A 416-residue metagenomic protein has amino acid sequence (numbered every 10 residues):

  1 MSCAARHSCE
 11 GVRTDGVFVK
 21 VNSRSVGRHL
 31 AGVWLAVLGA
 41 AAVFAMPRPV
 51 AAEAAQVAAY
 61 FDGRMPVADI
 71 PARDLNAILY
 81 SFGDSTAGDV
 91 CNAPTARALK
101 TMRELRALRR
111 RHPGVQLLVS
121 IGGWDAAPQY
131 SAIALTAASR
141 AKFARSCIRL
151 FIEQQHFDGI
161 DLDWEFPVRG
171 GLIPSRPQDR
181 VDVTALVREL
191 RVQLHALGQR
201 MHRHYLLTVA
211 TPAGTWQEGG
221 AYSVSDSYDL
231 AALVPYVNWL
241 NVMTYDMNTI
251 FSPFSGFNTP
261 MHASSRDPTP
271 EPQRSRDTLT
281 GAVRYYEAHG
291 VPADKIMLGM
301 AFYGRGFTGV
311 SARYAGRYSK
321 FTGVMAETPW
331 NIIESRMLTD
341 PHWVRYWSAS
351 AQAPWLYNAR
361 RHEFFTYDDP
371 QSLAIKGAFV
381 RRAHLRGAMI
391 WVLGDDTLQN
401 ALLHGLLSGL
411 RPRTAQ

Functional and structural regions predicted by a protein language model:
M1-R28: N-terminal secretory signal peptides that target proteins for export/translocation
A31-A45: Bacterial N-terminal signal peptides
E53-I152, R169, Q178-T184, E189 (+5 more regions): Glycan-recognition patch characteristic of GH18 chitinases/ENGases and related GlcNAc/peptidoglycan-binding proteins
A58, A87-K100, P167-I332: Substrate-binding surface in catalytic domains of secreted glycosidases
P71-Y80, A137-W164, S225-M247: Structural recognition of alpha->loop->beta junctions
I78, V119, L162, L190 (+4 more regions): Conserved, mostly hydrophobic/aromatic
R305-G306, D368-Q416: Acidic/aromatic/glycine-rich contiguous surface patches that form carbohydrate-binding/processing clefts and analogous
E327-H384: Hydrophobic, secondary-structure "cap" segments at the distal end of domains
